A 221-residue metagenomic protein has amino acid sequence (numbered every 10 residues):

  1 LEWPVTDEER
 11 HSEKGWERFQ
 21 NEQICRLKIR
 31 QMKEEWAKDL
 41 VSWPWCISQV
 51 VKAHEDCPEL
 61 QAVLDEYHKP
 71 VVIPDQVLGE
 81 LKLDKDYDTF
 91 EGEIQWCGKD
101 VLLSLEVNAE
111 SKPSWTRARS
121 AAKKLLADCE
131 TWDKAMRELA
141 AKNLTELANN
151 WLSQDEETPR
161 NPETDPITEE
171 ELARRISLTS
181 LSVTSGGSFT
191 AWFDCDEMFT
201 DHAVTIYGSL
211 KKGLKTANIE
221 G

Functional and structural regions predicted by a protein language model:
L1-T6: Short, basic/aromatic beta-hairpin or loop at an interaction surface
D7-K28: Short nucleic-acid-contacting surface segments enriched for D/E, G, S/T with interspersed K/R
G15, E34, H54, L60-D84 (+3 more regions): Fe(II)/2-oxoglutarate oxygenase catalytic core
K28-D65: OB-fold/S1-family single-stranded nucleic acid-binding modules
Q61-K82, P166-F189: Extended, Lys/Arg-enriched charged tracts that mediate electrostatic binding to polyanionic substrates
Y67-W132: Contiguous hydrophobic, core-forming segments of folded domains
L105-T168, L172: Long, charge-rich alpha-helical interaction segments
T168-G221: C-terminal structured interaction module
